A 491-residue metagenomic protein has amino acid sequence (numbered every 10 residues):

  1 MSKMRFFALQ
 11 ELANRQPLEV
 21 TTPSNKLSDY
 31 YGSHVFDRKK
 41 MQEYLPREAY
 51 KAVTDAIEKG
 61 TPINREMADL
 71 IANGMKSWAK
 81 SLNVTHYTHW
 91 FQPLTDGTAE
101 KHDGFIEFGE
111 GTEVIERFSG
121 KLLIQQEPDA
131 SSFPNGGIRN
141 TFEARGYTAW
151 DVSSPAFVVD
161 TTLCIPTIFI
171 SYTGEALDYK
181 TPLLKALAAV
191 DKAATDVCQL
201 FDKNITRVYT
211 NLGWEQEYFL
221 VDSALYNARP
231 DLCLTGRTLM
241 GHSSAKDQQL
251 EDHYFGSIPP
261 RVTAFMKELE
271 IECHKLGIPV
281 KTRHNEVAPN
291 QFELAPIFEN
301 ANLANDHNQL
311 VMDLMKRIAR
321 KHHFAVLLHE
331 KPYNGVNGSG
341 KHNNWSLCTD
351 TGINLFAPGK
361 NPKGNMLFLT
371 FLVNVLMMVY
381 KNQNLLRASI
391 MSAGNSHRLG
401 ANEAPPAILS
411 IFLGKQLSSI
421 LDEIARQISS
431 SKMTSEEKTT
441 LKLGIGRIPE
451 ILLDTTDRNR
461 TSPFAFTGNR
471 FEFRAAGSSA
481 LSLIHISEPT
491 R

Functional and structural regions predicted by a protein language model:
M4-F7, L12-G120, I124-F142: Histidine/acidic residue-rich metal-binding segments in metalloenzymes
Q42-T54, A72-A79, L94, A99-F108 (+9 more regions): Structured alpha-helical segments in the cores of large, soluble enzyme domains
N64, H86-T88, E116-R117, C164 (+8 more regions): Structured core elements
N64-E66, F201-L212, V280-H284, A325-H329 (+1 more regions): Flexible, glycine/charged-enriched surface loops at secondary-structure junctions
R145-I258, E268-I271, I297, C348: Catalytic alpha/beta active-site cores
T148-Y172, F368-A388, S392, A465-E472: Mobile "lid/hinge" segments at catalytic clefts and subdomain interfaces of large enzymes
L232-K267, V287, E293-N305, Q309-D313 (+4 more regions): Loop-rich catalytic cores of soluble enzymes, especially ATP-dependent carboxylate-amine ligases and other
I484-T490: Residue-level detector of conserved catalytic or cofactor/ligand-binding positions in enzyme active sites
